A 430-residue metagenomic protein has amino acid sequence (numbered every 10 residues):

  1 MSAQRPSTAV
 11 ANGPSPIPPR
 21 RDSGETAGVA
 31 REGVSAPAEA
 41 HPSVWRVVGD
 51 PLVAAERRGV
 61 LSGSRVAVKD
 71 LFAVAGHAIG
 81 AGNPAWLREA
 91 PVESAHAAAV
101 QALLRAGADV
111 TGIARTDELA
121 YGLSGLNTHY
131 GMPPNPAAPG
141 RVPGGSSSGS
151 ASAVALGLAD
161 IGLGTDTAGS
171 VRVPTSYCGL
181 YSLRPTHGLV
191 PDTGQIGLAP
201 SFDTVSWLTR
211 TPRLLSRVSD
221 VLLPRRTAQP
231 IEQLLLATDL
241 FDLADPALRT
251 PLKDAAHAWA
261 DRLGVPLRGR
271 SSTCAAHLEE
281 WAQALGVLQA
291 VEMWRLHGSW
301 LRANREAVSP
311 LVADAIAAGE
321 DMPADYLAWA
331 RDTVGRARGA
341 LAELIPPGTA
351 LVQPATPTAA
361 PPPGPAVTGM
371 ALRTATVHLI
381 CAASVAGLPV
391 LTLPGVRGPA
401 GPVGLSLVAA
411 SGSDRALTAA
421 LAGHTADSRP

Functional and structural regions predicted by a protein language model:
M1-A159: Gly/Ser-rich catalytic/binding loops embedded in alpha/beta enzyme cores
S2-T8, I17-R20, A27-A40, I161 (+2 more regions): Structural helix-boundary/capping segments
S64-A81, V287-T333, P394-P402: Short helix-loop capping/hinge segments that flank enzyme active sites or metal/cofactor-binding pockets
V66, D220-V287: Gly/Ser-rich, acidic/histidine-flanked active-site/gating loops
L71-F72, L240, T356-A359: Short glycine-rich anion-binding loops that position phosphate/pyrophosphate groups of nucleotides and phosphorylated
N127-G131, G179-S182, L288, G369-A371 (+1 more regions): Short, hinge-like loop/turn segments at secondary-structure boundaries
T250-G269, G298-A303, Y326-G348: Acyltransferase
A328-P430: Glycine-rich, small-residue loops and helix-cap segments that act as flexible hinges at active-site edges
